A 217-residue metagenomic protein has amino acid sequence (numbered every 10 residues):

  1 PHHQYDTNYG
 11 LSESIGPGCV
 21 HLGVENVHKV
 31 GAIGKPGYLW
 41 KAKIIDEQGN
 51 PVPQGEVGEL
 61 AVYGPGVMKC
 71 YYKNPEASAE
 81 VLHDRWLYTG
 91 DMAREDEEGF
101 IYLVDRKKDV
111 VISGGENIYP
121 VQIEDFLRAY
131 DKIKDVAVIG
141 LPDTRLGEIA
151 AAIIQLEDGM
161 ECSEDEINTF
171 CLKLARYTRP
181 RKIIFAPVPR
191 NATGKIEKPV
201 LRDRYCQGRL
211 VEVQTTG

Functional and structural regions predicted by a protein language model:
P1-H28, Y38-K41, P51: Gly/Ser/Thr-rich phosphate-binding loop
G10, G34, G49, D91 (+1 more regions): Active-site glycine-centered loops adjacent to acidic/histidine catalytic or metal-binding residues that shape
C19, K35-L39, N50-V81, E116-I118: Conserved ATP/PPi-binding loop(s) of AMP-dependent carboxylate-activating enzymes
G37-L39, I133, P180: Core-facing hydrophobic residues within beta-strands of well-ordered domains
K41-E47, A186-T193: Active-site and channel-lining beta-strand-loop segments that bind or position nucleotide-derived/phosphorylated
K43-A61, E97-E98, M160-E164, E197: Conserved beta-loop-beta connector loops within the AMP-binding
G64, K69-C70, E80, M92-T178 (+3 more regions): AMP-binding/adenylate-forming catalytic core of the ANL superfamily
R204-G217: Acidic/polar alpha-helix N-cap and adjacent early helical turns within long charge-rich amphipathic helices/linkers
